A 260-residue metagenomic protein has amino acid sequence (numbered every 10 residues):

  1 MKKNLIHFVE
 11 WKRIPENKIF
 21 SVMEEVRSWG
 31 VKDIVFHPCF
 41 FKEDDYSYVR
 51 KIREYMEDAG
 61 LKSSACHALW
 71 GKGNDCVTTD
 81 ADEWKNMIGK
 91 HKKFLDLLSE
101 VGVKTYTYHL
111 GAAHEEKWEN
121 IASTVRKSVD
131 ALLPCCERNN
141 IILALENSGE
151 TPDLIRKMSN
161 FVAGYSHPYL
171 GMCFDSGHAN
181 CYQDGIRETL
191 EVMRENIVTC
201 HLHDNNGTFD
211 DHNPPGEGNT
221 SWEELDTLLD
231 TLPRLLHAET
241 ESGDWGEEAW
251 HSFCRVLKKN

Functional and structural regions predicted by a protein language model:
M1-K93, S99, C254, K258-N260: N-terminal pre-domain/capping segments
M1-N4, E10, E16-G30, E57 (+3 more regions): Histidine-acidic metal/acid-base catalytic patches
E16-F20, E57-D58, V77-G171: Active-site acidic/histidine proton-transfer and metal-coordination neighborhood in alpha/beta enzyme cores
F36, S64-A68, V103-L110, L143-L145 (+1 more regions): Short beta-strand segments at enzyme active-site cores
C39, G71, G111, N205 (+1 more regions): Flexible loop residues that form catalytic and substrate-binding hotspots at small-molecule/glycan-binding clefts
S47-K51, E83-H91, E119-D130, S159 (+2 more regions): Charged helix-capping and loop-helix junction motifs
S63-L69, Y108, N196-N206: Non-cysteine beta-strand/loop elements that form the S-adenosyl-L-methionine
K72-T79, A112-E119, C181-Y182, G207-N213: A short acidic, helix-capping loop that chelates divalent metal ions and anchors anionic groups
